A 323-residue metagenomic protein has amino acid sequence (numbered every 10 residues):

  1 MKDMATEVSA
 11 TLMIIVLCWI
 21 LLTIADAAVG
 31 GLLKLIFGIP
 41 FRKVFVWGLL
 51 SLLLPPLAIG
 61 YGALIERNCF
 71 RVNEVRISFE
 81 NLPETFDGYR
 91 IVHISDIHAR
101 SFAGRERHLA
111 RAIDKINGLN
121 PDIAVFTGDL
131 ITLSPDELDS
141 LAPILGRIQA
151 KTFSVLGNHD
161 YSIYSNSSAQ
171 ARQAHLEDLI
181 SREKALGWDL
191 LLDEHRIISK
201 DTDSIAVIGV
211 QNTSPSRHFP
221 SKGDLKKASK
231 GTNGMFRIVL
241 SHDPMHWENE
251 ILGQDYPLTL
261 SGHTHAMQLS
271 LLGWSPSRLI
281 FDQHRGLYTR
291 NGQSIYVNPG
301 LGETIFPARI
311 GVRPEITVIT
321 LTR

Functional and structural regions predicted by a protein language model:
M1, T6-V8, L12, I24-L32 (+5 more regions): Generic low-polarity alpha-helical segments
M1-K2, F37-F41, F79, P83 (+2 more regions): Short, structured coil/loop segments at alpha-helix boundaries
M1-N68: Non-catalytic terminal accessory segments
K34, P56, E80-L82, H159 (+1 more regions): Generic structural motif
L57-N81, S101-A103, R107: Hydrophobic alpha-helical transmembrane segments in integral membrane proteins
T85-R323: Soluble catalytic domains of enzymes that build or remodel membrane lipids, polysaccharides, and related
